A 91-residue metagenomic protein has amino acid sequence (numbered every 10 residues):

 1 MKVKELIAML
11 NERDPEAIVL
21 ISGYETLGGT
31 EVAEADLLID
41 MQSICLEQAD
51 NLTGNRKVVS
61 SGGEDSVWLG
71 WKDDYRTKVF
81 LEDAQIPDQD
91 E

Functional and structural regions predicted by a protein language model:
K2-E12: DNA replication sliding-clamp ring fold and its partner-interaction surfaces
P15-E91: Detector for the mature cores of small, proteolytically processed and post-translationally modified peptide effectors
